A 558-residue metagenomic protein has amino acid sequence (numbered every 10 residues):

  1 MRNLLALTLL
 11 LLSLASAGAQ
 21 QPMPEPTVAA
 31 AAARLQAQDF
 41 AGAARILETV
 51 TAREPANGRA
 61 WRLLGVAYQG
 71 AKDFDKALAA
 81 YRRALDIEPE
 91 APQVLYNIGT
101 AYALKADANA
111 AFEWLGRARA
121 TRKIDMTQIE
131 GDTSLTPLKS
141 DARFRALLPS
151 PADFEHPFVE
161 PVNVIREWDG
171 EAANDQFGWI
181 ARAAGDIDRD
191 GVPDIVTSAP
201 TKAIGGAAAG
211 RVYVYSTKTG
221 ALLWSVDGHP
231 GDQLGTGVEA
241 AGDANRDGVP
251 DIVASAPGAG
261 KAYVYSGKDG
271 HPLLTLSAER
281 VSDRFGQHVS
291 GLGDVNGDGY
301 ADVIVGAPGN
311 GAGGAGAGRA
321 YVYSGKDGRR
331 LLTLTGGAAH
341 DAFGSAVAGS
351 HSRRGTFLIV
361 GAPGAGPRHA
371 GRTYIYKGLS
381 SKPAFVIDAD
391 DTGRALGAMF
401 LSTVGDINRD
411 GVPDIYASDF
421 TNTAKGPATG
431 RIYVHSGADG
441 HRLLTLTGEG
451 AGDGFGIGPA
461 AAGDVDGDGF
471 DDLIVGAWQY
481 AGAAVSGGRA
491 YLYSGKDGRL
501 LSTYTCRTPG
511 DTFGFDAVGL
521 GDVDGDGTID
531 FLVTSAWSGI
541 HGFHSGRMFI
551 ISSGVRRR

Functional and structural regions predicted by a protein language model:
P24, G58-R59, P92-Q93, M126: Helix-start (N-cap) detector for alpha-helical repeat units in TPR-like alpha-solenoids, especially tetratricopeptide
D153-R558: Conserved beta-strand/short-helix segments that make up beta-rich extracellular adhesion/recognition modules
